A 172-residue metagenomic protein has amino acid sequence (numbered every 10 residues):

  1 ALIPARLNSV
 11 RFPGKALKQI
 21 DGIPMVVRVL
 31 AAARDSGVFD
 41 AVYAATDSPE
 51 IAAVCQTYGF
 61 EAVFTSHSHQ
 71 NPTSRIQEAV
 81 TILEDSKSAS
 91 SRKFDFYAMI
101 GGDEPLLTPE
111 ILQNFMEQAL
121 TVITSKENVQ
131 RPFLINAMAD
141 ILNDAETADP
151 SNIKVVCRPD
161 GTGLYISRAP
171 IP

Functional and structural regions predicted by a protein language model:
A1, V42-A44, Y97, L134-I135 (+1 more regions): Hydrophobic/aromatic residues located in beta-strands of well-ordered beta-sheets within soluble catalytic
A1-T46: N-terminal glycine-rich phosphate-binding loop and ensuing alpha1 helix
P4, M99-G101, A137-D140: Short beta-strand segments
R34-V38, A89, E127-N128: Short helix-capping segments at alpha-helix termini
Y43, P49-E117: Short phosphate-binding loop-to-helix
T108-P172: Conserved core of the sugar-phosphate nucleotidyltransferase
